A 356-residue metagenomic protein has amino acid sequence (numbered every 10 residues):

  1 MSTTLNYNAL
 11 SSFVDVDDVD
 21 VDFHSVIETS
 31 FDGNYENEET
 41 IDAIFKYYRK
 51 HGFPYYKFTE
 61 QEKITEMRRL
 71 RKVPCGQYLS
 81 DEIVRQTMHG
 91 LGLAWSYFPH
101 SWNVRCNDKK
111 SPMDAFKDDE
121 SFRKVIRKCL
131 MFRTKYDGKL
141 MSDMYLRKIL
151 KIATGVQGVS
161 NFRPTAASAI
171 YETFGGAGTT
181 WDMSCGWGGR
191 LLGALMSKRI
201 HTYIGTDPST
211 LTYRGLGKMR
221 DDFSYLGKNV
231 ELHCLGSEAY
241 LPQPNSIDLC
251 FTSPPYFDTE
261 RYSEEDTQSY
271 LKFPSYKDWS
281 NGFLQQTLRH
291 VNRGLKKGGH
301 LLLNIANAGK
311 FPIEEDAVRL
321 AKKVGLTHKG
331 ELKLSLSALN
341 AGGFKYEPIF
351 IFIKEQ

Functional and structural regions predicted by a protein language model:
M1-R85, H89-G90, N103-Q356: Class I S-adenosyl-L-methionine-dependent methyltransferase catalytic core
Y97-P99: Long recognition/docking surfaces used for binding and targeting
